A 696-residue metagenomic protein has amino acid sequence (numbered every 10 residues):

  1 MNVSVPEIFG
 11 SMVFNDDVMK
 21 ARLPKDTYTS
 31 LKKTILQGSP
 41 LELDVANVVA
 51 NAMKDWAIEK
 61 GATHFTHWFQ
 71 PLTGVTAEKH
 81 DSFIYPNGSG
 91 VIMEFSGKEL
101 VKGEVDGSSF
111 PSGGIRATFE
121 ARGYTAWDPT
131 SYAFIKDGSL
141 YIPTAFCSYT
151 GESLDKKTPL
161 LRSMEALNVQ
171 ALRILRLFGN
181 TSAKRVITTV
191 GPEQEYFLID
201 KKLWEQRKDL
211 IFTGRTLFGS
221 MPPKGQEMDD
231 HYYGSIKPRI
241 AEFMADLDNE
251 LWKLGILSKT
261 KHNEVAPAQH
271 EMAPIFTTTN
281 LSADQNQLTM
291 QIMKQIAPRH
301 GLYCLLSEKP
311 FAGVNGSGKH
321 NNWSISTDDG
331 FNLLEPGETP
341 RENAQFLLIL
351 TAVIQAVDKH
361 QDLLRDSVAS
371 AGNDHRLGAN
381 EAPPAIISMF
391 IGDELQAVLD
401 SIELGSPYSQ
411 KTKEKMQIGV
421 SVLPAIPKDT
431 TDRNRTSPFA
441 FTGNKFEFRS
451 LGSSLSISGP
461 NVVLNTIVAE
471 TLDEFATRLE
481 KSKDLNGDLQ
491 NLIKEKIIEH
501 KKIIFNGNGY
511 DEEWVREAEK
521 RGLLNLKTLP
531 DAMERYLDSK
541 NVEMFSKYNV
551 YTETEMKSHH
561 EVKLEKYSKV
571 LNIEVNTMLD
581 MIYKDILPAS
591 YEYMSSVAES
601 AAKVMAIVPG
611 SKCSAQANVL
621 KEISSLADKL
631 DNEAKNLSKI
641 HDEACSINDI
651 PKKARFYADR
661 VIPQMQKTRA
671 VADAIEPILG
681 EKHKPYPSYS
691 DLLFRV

Functional and structural regions predicted by a protein language model:
M1, I8-D16, V169, R173-R176: Flexible inter-domain linker/hinge segments
M1-S4, T34: Regulatory N- and C-terminal appendages and interdomain linkers associated with kinase/kinase-like NTP transferase
I8-E120: Active-site core of metal-dependent hydrolases
V45, F69, S96, P274-F276 (+5 more regions): Active-site proximal loops enriched in glycine and acidic residues that flank catalytic Cys/His/Asp and coordinate
I58, A62, T66-Q70, Q285-R299 (+4 more regions): Hydrophobic/aromatic-rich, well-ordered segments within soluble, folded domains that form packed cores
G74-V91, V105-S108, G113, R207 (+5 more regions): Short linear, low-complexity motifs centered on an aromatic residue
E120-L306, N315-G318, I325-E561: Glycine-rich, acidic/polar active-site loops that bind/position phosphate-bearing ligands
I498-V696: C-terminal amphipathic alpha-helical interaction region
